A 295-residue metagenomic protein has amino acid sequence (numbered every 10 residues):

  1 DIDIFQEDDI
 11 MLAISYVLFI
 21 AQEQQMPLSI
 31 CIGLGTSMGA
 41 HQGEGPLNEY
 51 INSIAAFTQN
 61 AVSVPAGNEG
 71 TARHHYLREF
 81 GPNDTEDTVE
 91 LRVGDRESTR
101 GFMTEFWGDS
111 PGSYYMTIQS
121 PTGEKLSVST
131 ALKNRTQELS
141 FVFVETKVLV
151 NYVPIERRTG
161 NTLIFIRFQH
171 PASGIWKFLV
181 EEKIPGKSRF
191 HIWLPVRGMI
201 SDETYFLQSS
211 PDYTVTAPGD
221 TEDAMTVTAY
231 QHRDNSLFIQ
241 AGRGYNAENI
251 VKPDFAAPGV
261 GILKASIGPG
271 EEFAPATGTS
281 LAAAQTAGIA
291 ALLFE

Functional and structural regions predicted by a protein language model:
D1, Q22, T104, G112-Y115 (+2 more regions): Hydrolase catalytic cores
L12-Q42, P65-A66, K183: Short acidic, glycine-rich surface-loop motifs adjacent to enzyme active sites
L28-G33, A61-P65, M225-T228, D254-A256 (+2 more regions): Structural recognition of the beta-strand scaffold that forms the well-ordered cores of secreted hydrolase catalytic
M38-N48, P65-D109, G123-K133, M199 (+3 more regions): Active-site-adjacent substrate-recognition loops and nearby beta-strands within hydrolase catalytic domains
P46-Q59: Catalytic-core regions built around general acid/base machinery
G112-T146, I192-G198: Extended low-complexity, serine/threonine- and proline-enriched intrinsically disordered segments
G112-Y114, S188, V251: Short beta-strand/loop motifs in extracellular/secreted proteins, especially within beta-sandwich accessory domains
V144-K183, H191-P195: Beta-sandwich interaction modules
